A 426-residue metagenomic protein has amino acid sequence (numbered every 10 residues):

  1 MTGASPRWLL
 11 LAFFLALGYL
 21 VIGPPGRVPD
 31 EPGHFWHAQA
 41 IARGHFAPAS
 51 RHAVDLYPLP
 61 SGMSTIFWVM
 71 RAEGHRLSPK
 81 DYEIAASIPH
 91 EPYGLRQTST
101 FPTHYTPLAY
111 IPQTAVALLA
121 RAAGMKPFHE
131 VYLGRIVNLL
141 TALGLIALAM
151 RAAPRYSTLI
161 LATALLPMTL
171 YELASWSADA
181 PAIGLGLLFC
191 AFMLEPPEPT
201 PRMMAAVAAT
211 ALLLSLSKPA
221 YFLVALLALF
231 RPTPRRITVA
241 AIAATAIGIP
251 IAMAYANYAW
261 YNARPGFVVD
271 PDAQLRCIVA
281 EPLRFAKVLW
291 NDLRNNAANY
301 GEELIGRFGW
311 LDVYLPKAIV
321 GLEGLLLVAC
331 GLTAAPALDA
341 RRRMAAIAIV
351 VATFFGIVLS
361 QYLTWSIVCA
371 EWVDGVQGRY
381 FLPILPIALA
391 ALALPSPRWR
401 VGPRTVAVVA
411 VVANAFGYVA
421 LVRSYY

Functional and structural regions predicted by a protein language model:
T2-G3, Y156, T200, R235-A240 (+1 more regions): Membrane-interface helix-loop-helix junctions at transmembrane boundaries of multi-pass membrane enzymes, predominantly
G3, A123-F128, A149-P167: Transmembrane-helix signature of polytopic, membrane-embedded enzymes that assemble or transfer cell-envelope glycans
H45-L133: Interfacial juxtamembrane loops and adjacent helix segments that form the catalytic/substrate-binding surfaces
A147-L148, I183-E198, T210, I387-A388: Specific aromatic-rich, kink-prone transmembrane helix
L170-Y171, R202-P219, L223-F230: Membrane-interface alpha helices of multi-pass inner-membrane proteins
S175-A182: Short acidic/glycine- and proline-prone juxtamembrane loop motifs at membrane-interface regions of multi-pass membrane
F192-R202, F222-G248: Perimembrane helix-loop-helix junctions
A254-A337: Membrane-lumen/periplasm interface segments of multi-pass, membrane-embedded glycan/lipid transferases
